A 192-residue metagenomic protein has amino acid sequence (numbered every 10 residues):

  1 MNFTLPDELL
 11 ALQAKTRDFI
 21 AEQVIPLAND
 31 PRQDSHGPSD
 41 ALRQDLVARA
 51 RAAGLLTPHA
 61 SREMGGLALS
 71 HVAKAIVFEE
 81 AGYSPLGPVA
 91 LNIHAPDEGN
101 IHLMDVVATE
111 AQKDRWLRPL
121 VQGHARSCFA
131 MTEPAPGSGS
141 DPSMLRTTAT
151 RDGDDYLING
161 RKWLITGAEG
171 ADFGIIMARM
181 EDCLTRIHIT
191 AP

Functional and structural regions predicted by a protein language model:
M1-A14: Intrinsic disorder at enzyme termini
D18-V24, A50-A52: N-terminal glycine-rich anion-binding loops that anchor highly charged ligand groups
P26-A50: Short secondary-structure junction/hinge motifs that connect adjacent elements
V47, R51-H124, T166-F173: Internal helix-loop-helix
G123-T132, M177: A short, Trp-centered hydrophobic/proline-enriched beta-strand micro-motif
P136-D141, Y156: Hydrophobic, small-residue-rich alpha-helical packing segments that form membrane-like cores
T147-T150: A structural signal for short hydrophobic beta-strand segments in well-ordered beta-sheet cores
D155, N159-P192: A short core secondary-structure module
